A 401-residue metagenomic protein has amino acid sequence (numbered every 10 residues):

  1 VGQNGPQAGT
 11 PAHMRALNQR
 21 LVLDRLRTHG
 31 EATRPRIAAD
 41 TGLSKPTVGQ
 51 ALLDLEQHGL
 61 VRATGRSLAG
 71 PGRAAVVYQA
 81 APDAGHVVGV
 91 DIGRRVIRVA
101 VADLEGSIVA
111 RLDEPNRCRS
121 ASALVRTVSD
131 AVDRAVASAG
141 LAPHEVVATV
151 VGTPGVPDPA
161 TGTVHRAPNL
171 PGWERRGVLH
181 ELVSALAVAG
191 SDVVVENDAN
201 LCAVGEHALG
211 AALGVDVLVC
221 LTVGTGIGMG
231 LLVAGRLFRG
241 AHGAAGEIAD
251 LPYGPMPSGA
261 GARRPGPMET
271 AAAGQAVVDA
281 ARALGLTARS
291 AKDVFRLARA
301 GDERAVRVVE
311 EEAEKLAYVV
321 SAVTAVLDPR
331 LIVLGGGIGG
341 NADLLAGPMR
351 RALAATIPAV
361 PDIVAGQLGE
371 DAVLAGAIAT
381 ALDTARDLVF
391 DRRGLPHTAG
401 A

Functional and structural regions predicted by a protein language model:
V1-R66, G70-E145, L209, P255-A401: ATP-binding/phosphotransfer module of carbohydrate and carboxylate kinases, centering on a glycine-rich
V87-D91, V146-V150, L218-T222, G228-G230: Short glycine-aspartate micro-motif
D103, P159, L232: Short, acidic, Ser/Thr-enriched surface-loop or helix-capping motifs
R111-D113, R119-L124, L170-A199, V204-R304: Glycine/GP-enriched mid-protein hinge/lid loop-to-helix segment characteristic of carbohydrate kinases
A137, L141-R175, L331, G335-G336: Short beta-strand-loop/turn "lid" adjacent to the catalytic site in phosphate-handling enzymes
V147-A148, D192-N197, D362: Proline-centered loop/turn at the N-terminus of a beta-strand
V156-P159, N200-A203, G228-M229, F238 (+2 more regions): Short, active-site-adjacent cap segments at secondary-structure transitions
